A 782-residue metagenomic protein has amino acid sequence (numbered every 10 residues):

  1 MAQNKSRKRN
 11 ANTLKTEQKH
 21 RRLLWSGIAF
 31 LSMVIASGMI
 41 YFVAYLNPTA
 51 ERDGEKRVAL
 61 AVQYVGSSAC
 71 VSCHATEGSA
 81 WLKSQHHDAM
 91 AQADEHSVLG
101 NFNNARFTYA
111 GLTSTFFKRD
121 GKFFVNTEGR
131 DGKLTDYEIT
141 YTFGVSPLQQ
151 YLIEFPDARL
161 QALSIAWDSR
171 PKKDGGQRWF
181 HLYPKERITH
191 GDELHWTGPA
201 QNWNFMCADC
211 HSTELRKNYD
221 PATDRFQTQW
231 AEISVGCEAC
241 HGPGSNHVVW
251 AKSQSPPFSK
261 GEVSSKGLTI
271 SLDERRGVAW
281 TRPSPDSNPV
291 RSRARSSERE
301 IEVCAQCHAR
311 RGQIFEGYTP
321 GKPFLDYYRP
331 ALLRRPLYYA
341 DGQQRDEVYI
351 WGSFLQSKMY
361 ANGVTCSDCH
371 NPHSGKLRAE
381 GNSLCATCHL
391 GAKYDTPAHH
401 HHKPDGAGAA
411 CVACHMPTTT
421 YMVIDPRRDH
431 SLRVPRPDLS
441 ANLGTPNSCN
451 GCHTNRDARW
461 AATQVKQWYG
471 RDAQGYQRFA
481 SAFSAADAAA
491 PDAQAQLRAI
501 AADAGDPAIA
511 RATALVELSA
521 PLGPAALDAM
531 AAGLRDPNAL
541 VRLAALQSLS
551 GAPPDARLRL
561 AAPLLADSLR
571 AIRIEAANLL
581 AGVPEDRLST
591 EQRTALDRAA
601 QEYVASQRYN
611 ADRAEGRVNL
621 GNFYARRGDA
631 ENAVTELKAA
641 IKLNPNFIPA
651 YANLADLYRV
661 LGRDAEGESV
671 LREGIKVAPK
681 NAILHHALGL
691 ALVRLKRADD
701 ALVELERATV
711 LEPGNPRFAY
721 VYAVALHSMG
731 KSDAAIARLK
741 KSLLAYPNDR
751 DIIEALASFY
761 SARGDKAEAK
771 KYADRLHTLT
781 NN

Functional and structural regions predicted by a protein language model:
N4, N47-D53, A61, T76-G144 (+6 more regions): Primarily the internal scaffold of c-type cytochrome electron-transfer domains, especially repeated/multiheme c-type
P491-A501, G523-R535, P553-L564, R587-V604 (+1 more regions): Amphipathic alpha-helical scaffolding segments comprising HEAT/armadillo-like alpha-solenoid repeats
A502-D506, L534-L540, L565-A571, Y609-A611: Short coil turns that connect the paired helices of HEAT/ARM alpha-solenoid repeats
A508, A539-R542, R570, A614-E615 (+4 more regions): Helix-start (N-cap) detector for alpha-helical repeat units in TPR-like alpha-solenoids, especially tetratricopeptide
P521, D536, A552, D567 (+6 more regions): Structural marker of alpha-solenoid helical repeat scaffolds
P524-A525, A556-L558, Q592-V604, R627-A639 (+4 more regions): Structural signature of tandem alpha-helical TPR/SEL1-like repeats, specifically the intra-repeat loop/turn
